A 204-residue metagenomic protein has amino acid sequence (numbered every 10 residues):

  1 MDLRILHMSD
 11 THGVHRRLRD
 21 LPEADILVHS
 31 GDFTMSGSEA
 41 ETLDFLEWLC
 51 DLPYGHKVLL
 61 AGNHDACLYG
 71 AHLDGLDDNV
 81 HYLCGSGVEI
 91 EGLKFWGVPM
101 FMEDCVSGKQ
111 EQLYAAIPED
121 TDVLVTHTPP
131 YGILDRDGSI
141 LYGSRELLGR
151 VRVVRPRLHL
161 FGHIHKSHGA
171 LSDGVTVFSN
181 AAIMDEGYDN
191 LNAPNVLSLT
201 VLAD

Functional and structural regions predicted by a protein language model:
M1-R16, L52, V196-D204: Acidic, histidine-bearing metal-coordination/catalytic regions of metal-dependent phosphoesterases
D2, G87-E91, E146-V154, L158 (+1 more regions): Binuclear metal-dependent phosphoesterase catalytic core
D2-H12, G92-F101, D122-H127, V177-I183: Active-site-proximal beta-strand elements of phosphoester/diester hydrolases
H7-S9, L27-D32, V58-N63, L83-C84 (+4 more regions): Active-site neighborhood of phospho(di)ester-bond hydrolases with catalytic His/Asp-centered motifs
M8-I90: Core catalytic region of metal-dependent phosphoesterases/phosphodiesterases, especially metallo-beta-lactamase-like
H12-L18, T34-A40, H64-A71, V88-E89 (+4 more regions): Active-site environment of divalent metal-dependent phosphoester hydrolases
T34, E39, E47, D120-R155: Active-site-proximal segments of metal-dependent phosphoesterases and phosphodiesterases across multiple
E91-V123, D137-G149: Binuclear metal-dependent hydrolase catalytic cores centered on His/Asp/Glu-rich metal-binding motifs
